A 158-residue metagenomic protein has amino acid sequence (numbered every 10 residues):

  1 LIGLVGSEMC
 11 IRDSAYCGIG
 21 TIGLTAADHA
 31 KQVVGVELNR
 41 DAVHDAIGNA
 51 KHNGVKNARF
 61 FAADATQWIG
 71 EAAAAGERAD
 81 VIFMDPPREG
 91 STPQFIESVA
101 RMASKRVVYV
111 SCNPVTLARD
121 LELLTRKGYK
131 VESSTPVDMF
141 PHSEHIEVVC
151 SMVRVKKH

Functional and structural regions predicted by a protein language model:
L1-G6, C10-I11: Single conserved hydrophobic/aromatic residue that forms the stacking wall/gate of nucleotide- or nucleobase-binding
S14-A15: Conserved beta-strand/loop positions that form the S-adenosyl-L-methionine
I19-K31: Conserved SAM-binding loop of SAM-dependent methyltransferases across substrates and taxa, primarily the Class I
V36-A79: S-adenosyl-L-methionine
F61-A63, M84, V137: Cofactor-binding loops of NAD(P)H-dependent oxidoreductases, dominated by short-chain dehydrogenase/reductases
A65-A75, S91-T92, E97-H158: C-terminal catalytic and target-recognition region of SAM-dependent MTase-like enzymes, primarily methyltransferases
E77-M84, R106: Short SAM/SAH-binding signature in class I
P87: Switch II (G3) loop of P-loop NTPases
